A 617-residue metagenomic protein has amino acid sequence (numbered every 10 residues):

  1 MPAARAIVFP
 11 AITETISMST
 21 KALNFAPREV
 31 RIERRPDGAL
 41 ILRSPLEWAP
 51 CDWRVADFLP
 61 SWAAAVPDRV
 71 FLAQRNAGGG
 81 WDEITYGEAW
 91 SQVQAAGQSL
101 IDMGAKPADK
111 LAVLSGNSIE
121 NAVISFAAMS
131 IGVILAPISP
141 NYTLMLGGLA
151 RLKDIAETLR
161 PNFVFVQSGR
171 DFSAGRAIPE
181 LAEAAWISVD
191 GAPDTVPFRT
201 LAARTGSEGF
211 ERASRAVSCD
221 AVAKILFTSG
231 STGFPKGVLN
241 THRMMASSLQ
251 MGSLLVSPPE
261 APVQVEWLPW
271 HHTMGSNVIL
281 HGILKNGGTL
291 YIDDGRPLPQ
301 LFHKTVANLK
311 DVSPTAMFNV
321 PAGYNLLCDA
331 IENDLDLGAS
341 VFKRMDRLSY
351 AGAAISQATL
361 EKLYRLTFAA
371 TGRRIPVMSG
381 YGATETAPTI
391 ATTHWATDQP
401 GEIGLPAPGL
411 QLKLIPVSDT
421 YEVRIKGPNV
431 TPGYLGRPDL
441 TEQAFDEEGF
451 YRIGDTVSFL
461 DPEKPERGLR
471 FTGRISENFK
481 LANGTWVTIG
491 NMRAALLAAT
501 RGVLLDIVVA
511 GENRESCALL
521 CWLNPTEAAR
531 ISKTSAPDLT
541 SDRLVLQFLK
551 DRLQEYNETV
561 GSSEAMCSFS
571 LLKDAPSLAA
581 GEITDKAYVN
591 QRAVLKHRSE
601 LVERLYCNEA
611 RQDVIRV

Functional and structural regions predicted by a protein language model:
A4-N24, I131-L201: Structural core segment of the AMP-binding/adenylate-forming
M18, L505-A510, E515, K550-V617: Conserved C-terminal "lid"/linker of ANL adenylate-forming enzymes
P67-V70, I187-S188, P193-V196, A203-F227 (+2 more regions): Conserved pre-ATP/AMP-binding loop-to-beta segment of ANL
L72-F126, T143-K153, A202-G206, H242: Conserved AMP-binding/adenylate-forming core of the ANL superfamily
D82-G87, S214-A216, A223-S247: Conserved AMP-binding A3 loop
G132, A246-V263, W270-A339, R344: Conserved AMP-binding/adenylation subdomain of ANL enzymes
N286-G288, V306, T315-N319, C328-E402 (+2 more regions): Gly/Ser/Thr-rich phosphate-binding loop
Y421-L481, V614: Conserved ATP-binding/catalytic segment of the ANL
